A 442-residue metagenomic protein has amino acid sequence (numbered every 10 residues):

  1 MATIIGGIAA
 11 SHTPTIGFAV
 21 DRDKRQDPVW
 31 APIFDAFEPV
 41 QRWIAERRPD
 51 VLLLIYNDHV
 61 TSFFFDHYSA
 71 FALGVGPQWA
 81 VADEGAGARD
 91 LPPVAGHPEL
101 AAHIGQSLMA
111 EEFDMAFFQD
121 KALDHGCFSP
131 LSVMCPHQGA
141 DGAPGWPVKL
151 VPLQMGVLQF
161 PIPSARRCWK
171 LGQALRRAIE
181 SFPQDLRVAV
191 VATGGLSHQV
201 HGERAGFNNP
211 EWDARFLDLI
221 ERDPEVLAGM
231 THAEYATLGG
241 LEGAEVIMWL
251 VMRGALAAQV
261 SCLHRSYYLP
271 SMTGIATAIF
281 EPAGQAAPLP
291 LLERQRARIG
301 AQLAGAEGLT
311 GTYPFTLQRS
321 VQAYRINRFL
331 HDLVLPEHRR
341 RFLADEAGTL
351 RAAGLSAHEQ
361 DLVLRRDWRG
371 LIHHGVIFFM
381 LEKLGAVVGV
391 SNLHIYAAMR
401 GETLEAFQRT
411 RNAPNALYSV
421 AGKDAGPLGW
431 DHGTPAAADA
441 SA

Functional and structural regions predicted by a protein language model:
M1-D50, S62-K170, S181, E203-R298: Flexible, D/E/H-enriched segments
I5, P49-L52, R339, Q360: A common structural microfeature
H12-P14, L53-H59, E346: Short glycine-rich, polar/acidic loop-and-turn segments at beta strand-coil junctions
W43, A178, T349: Short alpha-helical functional segments enriched in proximate histidine and acidic residues
D50-Y56, L153, L186-Q199: Beta-strand elements within well-structured catalytic alpha/beta cores of enzymes that handle phosphate/sulfate esters
Q173-V188: Non-transmembrane, aqueous-exposed alpha-helical and coiled segments at domain scale
Q184-V188, G202, E225, R339 (+1 more regions): Intrinsically disordered or highly flexible coil/loop and linker segments, enriched in small and charged/polar residues
L289-A442: Charged, low-complexity intrinsically disordered segments
